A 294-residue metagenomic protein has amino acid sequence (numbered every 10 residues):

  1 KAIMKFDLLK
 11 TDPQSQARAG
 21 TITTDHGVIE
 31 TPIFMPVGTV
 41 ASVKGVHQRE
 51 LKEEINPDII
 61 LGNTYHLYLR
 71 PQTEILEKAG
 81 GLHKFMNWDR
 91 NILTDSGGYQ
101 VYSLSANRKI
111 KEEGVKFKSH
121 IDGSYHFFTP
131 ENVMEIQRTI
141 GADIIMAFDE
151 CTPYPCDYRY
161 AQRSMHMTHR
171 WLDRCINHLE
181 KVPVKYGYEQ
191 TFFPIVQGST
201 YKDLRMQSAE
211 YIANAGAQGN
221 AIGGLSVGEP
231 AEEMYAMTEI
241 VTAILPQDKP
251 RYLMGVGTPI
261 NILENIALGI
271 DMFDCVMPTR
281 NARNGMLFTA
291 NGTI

Functional and structural regions predicted by a protein language model:
A2-I3, N265: Residue-level detector of intrinsically disordered terminal segments
I3-K185: Non-catalytic, usually N-terminal nucleic-acid engagement modules in DNA/RNA processing proteins
H178, V182, T191-I294: Glycine-rich phosphate/ribose-binding loops and adjacent secondary-structure elements that form binding surfaces
Y188: Post-transcriptional modification and biogenesis factors for structured RNAs of the translation apparatus
